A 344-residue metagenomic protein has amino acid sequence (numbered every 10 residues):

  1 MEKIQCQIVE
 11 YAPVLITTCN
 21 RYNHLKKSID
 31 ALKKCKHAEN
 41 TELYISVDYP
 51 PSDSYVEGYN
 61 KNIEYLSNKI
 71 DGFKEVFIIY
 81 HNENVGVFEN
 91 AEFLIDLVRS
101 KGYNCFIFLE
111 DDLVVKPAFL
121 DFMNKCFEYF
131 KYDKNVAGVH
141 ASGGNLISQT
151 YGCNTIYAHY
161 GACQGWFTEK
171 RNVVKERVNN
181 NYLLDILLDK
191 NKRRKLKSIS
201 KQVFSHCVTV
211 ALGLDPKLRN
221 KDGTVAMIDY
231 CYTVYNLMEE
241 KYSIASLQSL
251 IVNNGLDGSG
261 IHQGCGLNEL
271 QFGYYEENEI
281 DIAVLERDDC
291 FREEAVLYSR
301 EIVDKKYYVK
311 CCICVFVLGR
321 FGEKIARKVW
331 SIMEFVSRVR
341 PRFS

Functional and structural regions predicted by a protein language model:
E2-F108, L113-S344: Peripheral/terminal regions associated with large enzymatic or DNA-binding modules
